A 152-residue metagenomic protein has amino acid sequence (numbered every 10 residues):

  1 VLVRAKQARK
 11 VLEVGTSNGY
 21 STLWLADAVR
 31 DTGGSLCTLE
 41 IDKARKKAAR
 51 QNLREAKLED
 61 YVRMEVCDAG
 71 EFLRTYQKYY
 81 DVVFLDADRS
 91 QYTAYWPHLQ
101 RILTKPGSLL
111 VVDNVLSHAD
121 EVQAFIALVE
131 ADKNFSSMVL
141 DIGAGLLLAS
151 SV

Functional and structural regions predicted by a protein language model:
V1-V152: S-adenosylmethionine/decaboxylated-SAM
